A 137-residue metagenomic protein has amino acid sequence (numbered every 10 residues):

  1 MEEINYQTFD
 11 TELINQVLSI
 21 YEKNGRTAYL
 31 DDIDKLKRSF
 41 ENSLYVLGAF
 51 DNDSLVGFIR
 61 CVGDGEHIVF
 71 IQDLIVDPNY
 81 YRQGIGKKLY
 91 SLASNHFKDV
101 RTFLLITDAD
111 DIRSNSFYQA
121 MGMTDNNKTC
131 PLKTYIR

Functional and structural regions predicted by a protein language model:
M1-D31, T129: Short amphipathic alpha-helix that is part of the acyltransferase structural core
V17, I71, F103-L105: Generic structural signal for conserved hydrophobic packing positions in ordered secondary structure
E22, R26-V46: Active-site rim helix/loop that mediates acceptor-substrate recognition in acyltransferases
G48, S54-G63, F70, I75: Conserved beta-strand in the GNAT
V76, R82-N95, A120: Conserved acetyl-CoA-binding loop-helix of GNAT-fold acetyltransferases
K87, A109-T129, T134-R137: Conserved active-site alpha-helix within GNAT-family acetyltransferase domains
Y90, H96-D108: Conserved GNAT acetyl-CoA-binding A-motif
